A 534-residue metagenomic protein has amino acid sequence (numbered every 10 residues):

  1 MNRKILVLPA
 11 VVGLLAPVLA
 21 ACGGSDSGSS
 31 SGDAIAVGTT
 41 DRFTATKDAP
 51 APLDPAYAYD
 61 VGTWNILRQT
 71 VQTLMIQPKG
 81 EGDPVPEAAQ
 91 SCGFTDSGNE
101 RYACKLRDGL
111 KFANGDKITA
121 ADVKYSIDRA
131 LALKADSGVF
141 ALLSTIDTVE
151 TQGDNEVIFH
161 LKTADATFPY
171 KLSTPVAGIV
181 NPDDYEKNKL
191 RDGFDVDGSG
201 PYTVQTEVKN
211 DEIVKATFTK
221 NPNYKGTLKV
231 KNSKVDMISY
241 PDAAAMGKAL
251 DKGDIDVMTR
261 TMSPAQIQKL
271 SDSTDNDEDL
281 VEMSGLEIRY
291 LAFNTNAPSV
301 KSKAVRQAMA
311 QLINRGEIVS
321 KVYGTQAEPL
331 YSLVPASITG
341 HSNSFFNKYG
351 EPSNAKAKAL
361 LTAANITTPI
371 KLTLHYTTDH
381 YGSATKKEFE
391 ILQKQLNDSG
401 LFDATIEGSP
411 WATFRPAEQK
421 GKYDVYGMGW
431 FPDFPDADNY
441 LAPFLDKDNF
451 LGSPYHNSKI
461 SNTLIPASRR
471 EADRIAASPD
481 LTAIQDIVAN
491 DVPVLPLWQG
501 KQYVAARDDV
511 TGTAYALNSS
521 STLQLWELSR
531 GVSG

Functional and structural regions predicted by a protein language model:
S30-S31, L312-H341, A384-Q393, R415-G534: Detector for C-terminal structural segments
G38-S97, D128, D197: N-terminal lobe/hinge region of extracytoplasmic solute-binding protein
A103-K105, V139-D184: Surface-exposed binding/hinge segments that line and control ligand-binding clefts or catalytic entry sites
T119-D128, E156-H160, P201, N232-K234 (+3 more regions): Alpha-helical secondary-structure segments
S173-L228, K234: Gly/Pro-rich hinge or "lid" segments in bacterial periplasmic/extracellular proteins
I213-V214, T362-P432: Ligand/substrate-recognition segments at binding pockets and active sites
P222-K269: Ligand-site clamp/hinge motif
P329-A364, Y381-K387: Structural transition elements
